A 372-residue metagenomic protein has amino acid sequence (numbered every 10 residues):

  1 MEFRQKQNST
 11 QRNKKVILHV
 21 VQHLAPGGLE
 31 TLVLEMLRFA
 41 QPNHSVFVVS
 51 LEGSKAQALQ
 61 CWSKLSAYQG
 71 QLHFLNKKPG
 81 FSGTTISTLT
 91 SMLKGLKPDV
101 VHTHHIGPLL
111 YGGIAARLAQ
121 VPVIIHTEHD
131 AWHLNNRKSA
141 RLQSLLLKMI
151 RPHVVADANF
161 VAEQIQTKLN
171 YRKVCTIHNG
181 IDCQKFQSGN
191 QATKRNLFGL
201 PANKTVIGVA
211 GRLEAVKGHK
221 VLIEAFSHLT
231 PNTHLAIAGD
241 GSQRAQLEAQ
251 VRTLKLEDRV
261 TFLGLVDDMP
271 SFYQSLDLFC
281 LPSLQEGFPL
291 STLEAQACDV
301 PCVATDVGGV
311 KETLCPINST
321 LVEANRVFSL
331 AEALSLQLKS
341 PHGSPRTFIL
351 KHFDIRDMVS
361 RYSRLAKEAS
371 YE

Functional and structural regions predicted by a protein language model:
E2-K6, Q60-W62, Q187-L200, G343-S344: A short helix/loop element that forms part of the nucleotide-sugar donor recognition site in Leloir-type
E2-R4, H19-T85, S242: N-terminal strand-loop element at the rim of the active site of nucleotide-sugar-dependent glycosyltransferases
G27-R38, T205, V209-H228, S242-E248: A conserved mid-protein helix/loop that constitutes part of the nucleotide-sugar donor-binding site
T103-L109, E128: Short His-centered aromatic/hydrophobic patch
M149-S188: Donor nucleotide-sugar binding/catalytic pocket of nucleotide-sugar-dependent glycosyltransferases
L265, L284: Aromatic "clamp/platform" in nucleotide-sugar-dependent glycosyltransferases that forms part of the donor/acceptor
P301-A304: Short hydrophobic beta-strand element within catalytic cores of glycosyltransferases and related nucleotide-activated
C315-F328, S335-S340: Conserved acidic donor-binding segment of nucleotide-sugar-dependent glycosyltransferases
